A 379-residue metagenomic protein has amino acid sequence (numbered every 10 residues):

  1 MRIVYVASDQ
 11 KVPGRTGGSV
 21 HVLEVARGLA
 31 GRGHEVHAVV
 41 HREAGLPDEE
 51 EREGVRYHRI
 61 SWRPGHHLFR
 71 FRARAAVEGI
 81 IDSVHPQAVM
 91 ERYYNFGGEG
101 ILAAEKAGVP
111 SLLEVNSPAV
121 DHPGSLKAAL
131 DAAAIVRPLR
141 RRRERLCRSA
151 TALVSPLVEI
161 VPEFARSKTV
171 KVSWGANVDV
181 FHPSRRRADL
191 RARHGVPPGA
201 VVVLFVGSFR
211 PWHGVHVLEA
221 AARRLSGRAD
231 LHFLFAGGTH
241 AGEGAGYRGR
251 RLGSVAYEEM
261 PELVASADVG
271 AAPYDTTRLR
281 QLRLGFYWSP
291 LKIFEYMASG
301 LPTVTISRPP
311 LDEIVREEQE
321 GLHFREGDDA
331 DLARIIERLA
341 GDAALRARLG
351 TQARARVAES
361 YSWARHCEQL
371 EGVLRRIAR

Functional and structural regions predicted by a protein language model:
M1-G45, E53-R56, A152, A222-G227 (+1 more regions): N-terminal subdomain of nucleotide-sugar transferases
E49, H182-V196: A short helix/loop element that forms part of the nucleotide-sugar donor recognition site in Leloir-type
A75-G79, L102-E105, L113-V115, A119-V120 (+1 more regions): Membrane-proximal helix-turn-helix segments that form the acceptor-binding/catalytic region of lipid-linked
E159, G175: Carbohydrate-associated surface elements
A192, R338, L345-S360, Q369: A short, well-ordered alpha-helix in the C-terminal region of glycosyltransferases
H213, A256-E295, V304-V315: Nucleotide-sugar-dependent
G237-V269: Nucleotide-activated donor-binding/catalytic signature segment of Leloir-type glycosyltransferases, i.e., the conserved
S254, P290, E317-E318, L322-D329 (+1 more regions): Conserved acidic donor-binding segment of nucleotide-sugar-dependent glycosyltransferases
